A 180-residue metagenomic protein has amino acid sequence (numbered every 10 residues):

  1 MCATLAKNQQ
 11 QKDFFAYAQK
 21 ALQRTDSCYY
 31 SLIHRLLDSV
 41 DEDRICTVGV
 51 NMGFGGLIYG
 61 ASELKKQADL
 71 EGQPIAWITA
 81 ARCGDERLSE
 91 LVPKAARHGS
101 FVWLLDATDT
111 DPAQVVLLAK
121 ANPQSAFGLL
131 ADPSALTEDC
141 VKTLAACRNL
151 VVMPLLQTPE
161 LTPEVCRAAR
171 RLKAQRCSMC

Functional and structural regions predicted by a protein language model:
M1-L22: N-terminal accessory beta-strand-rich subdomains and adjacent acidic, glycine-rich linkers that precede catalytic cores
Q11-D13, D43-I45, F54-A61, V102-L105 (+2 more regions): Phosphate-binding glycine-rich loops and adjacent basic patches that engage nucleotide phosphates, nucleic-acid
D13, D26, D38-D43, D69 (+4 more regions): Acidic-enriched, low-complexity/disordered segments with a strong bias for Aspartate over Glutamate
A16-A81: N-terminal [4Fe-4S]-dependent radical SAM core
V50-G55, R87-L91, P112-V115, T137-E138 (+1 more regions): Well-ordered, non-membrane alpha-helical segments in soluble/globular domains
W77-R87, A95-D111, N122-L136, T143-T162 (+2 more regions): Core AdoMet radical
